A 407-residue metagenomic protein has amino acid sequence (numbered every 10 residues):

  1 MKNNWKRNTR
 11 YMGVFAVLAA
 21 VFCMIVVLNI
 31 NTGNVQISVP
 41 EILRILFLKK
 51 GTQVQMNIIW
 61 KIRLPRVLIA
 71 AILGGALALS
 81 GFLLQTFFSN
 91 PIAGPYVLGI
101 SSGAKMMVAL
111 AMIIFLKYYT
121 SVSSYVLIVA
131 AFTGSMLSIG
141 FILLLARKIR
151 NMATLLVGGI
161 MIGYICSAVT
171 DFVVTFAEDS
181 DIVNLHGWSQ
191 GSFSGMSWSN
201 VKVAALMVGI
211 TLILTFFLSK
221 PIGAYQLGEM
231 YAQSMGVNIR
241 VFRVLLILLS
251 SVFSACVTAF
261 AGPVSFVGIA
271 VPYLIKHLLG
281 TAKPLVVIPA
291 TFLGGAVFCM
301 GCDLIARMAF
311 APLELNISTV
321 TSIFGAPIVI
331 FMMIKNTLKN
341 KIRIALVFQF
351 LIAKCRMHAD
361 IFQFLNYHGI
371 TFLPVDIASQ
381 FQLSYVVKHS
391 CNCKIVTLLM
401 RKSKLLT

Functional and structural regions predicted by a protein language model:
M1-I344, A353-R356: Alpha-helical transmembrane segments in inner-membrane proteins
R343-A345, A353, F362, T371 (+2 more regions): Residues marking helix boundaries in flexible regions
Q349-F350, Q363, Y385-V387, I395: Ser/Thr/Pro/Gly-rich low-complexity, intrinsically disordered segments
C355, C391-C393: Cysteine-centered motifs
A359-I361, G369, V386: Short hydrophobic alpha-helical segments enriched in small aliphatic residues
T397-L406: Short, intrinsically disordered C-terminal tails of secreted or membrane-associated proteins
